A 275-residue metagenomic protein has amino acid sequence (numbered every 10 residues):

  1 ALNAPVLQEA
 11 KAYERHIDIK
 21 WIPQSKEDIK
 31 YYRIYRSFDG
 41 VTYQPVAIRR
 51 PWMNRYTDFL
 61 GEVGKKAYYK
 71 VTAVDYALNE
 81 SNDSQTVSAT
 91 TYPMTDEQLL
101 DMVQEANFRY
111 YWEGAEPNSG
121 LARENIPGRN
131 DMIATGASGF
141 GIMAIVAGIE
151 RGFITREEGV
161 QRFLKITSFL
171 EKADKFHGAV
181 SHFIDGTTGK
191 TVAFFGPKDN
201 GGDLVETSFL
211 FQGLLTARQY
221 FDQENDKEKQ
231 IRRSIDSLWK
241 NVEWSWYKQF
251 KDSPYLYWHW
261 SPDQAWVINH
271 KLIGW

Functional and structural regions predicted by a protein language model:
A1-D28, V63, D75-M94: Pro/Thr/Ser/Gly-rich low-complexity, intrinsically disordered linker/stalk tracts
Y31-G64, Y76-D83: Recognizes extended acidic, P/S/T-rich segments that occur within or adjacent to Ig-like beta-sandwich modules
Y92-I133, H177-A179, F183-I184: Low-complexity, Ser/Thr/Pro/Gly-enriched N-terminal "stalk/linker" regions
M94-T95, G139-I154, F169, F209-E224: Well-ordered alpha-helical scaffold segments within catalytic/enzyme domains
E97-M102, H177-S208, Q223-W275: Extended ligand-binding clefts on enzyme/binding-domain cores
L99-Y111, I154-E171, A217, Q223-S245: Extended, well-ordered alpha-helical scaffold segments
D131-G139, M143-N200: Membrane helical hairpin/interfacial module
